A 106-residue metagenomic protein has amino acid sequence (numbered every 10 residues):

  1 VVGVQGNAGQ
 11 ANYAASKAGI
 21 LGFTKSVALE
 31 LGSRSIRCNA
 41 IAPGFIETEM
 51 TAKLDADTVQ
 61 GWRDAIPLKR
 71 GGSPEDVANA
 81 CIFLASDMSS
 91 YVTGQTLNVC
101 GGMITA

Functional and structural regions predicted by a protein language model:
V1-Q10, G32: Active-site "substrate specificity/gating" loop of NAD(P)-dependent dehydrogenases, especially the short-chain
V1-Q5, V27, M103: Active-site segment of SDR-like NAD(P)-dependent oxidoreductases
V4, L21, A42-K53: Short, flexible catalytic-loop segment of classical short-chain dehydrogenase/reductase
S16, T24: Active-site helix of classical SDR
L29-S33, S90: Alpha-helical segment proximal to the catalytic Tyr-Lys
C38-I41, T51, G94, V99: Hydrophobic structural elements of the Rossmann-like NAD(P)H-binding subdomain that define the short-chain
A40, R63-M88, V92, G101: C-terminal helical subdomain
A52-I66: A short C-terminal helix-loop "cap" of Rossmann-like NAD(P)-dependent dehydrogenase/epimerase domains
